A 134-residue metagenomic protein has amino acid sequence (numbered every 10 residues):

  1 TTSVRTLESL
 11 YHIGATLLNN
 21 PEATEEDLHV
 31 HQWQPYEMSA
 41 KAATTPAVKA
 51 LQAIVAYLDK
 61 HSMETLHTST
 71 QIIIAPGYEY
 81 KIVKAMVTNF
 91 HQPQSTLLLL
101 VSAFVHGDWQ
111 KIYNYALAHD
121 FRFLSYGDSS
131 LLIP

Functional and structural regions predicted by a protein language model:
T1-P134: Surface-exposed, charge/polar-rich loops and edge strands
